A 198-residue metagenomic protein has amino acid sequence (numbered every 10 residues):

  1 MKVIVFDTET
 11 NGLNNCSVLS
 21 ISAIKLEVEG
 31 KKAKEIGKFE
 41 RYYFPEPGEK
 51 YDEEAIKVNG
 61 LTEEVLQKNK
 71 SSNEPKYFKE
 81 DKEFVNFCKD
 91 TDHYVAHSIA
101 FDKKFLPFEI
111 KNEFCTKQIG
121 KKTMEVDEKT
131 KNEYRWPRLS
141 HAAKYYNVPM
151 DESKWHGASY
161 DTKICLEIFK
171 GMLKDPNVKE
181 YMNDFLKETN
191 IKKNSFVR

Functional and structural regions predicted by a protein language model:
K2-I110, E133-Y146, E152: Conserved non-catalytic scaffold segment of RNase H-like nuclease domains
T8-N11, T116, C165: Ser/Thr-centric signal marking residues that sit in or immediately flank functional binding/regulatory motifs
Y51-E54, E125-V126, K193-N194: Short aromatic-enriched loop/helix-cap "lid" or pocket-rim segments at secondary-structure transitions that line
H93-A100, K104-F105, R138-R198: Acidic, Mg2+-coordinating catalytic module of metal-dependent nucleases/exonucleases that use a two-metal-ion mechanism
F114-Y134: Short alpha-helix plus adjacent loop in nuclease-associated cores
